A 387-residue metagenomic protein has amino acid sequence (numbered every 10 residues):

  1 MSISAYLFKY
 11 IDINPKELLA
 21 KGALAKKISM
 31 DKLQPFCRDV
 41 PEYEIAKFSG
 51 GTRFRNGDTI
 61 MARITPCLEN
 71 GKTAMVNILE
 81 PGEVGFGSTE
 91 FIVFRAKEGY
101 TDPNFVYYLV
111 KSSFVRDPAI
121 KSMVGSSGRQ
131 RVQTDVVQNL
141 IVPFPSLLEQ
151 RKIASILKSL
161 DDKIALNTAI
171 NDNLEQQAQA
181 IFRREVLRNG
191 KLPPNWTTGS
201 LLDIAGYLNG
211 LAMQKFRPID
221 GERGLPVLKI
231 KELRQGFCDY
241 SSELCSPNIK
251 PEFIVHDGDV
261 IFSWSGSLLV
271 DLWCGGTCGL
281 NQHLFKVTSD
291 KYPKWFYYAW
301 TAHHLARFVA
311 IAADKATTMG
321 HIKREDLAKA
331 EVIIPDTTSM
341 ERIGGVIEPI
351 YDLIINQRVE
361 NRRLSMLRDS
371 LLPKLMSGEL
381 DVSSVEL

Functional and structural regions predicted by a protein language model:
M1, E83-I92, V124-R151, C278-L284 (+1 more regions): A short glycine-rich beta-alpha junction/loop motif
M1-L18, I141-A212, K329, I333 (+1 more regions): Non-catalytic DNA-recognition/assembly elements of restriction-modification systems
S4-A62, C67-E69, M75-V76, L202-R217 (+2 more regions): Sequence-specific dsDNA recognition surfaces
G51-T52, N56-S112, G125, K229 (+3 more regions): A short beta-sheet element
K111-R116, I120-M123, I141-P143: Well-ordered mid-protein domain cores that form the structural environment of catalytic cofactors
E386-L387: Amphipathic heptad-repeat alpha-helical coiled-coil/stalk segments that mediate oligomerization, filament/stalk
